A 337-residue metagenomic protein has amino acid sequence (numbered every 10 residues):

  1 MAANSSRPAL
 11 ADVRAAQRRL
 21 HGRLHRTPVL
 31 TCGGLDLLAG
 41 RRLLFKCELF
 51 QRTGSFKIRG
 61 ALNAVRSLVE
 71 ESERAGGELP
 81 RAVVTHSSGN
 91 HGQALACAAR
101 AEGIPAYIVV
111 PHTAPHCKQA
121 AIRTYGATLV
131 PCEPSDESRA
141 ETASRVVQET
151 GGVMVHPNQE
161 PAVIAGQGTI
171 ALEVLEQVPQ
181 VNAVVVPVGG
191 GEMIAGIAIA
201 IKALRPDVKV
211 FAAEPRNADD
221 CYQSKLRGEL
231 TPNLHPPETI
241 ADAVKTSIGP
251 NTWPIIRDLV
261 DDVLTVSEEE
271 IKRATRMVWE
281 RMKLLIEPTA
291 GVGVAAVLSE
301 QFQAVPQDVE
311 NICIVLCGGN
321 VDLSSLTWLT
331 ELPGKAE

Functional and structural regions predicted by a protein language model:
M1-E337: PLP-dependent amino-acid enzyme catalytic core
